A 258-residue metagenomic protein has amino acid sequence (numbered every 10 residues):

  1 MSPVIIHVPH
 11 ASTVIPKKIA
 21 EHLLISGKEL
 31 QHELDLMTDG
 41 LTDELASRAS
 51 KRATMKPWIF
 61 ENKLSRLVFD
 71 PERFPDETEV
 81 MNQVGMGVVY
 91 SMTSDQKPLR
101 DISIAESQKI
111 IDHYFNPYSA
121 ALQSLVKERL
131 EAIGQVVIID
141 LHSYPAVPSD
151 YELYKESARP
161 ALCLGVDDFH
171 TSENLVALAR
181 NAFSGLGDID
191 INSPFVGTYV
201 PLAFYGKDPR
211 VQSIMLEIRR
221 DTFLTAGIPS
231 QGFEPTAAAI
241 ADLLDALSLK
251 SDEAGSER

Functional and structural regions predicted by a protein language model:
M1-I138, S143-E257: N-terminal catalytic or cofactor-binding beta/alpha core of small enzyme domains
